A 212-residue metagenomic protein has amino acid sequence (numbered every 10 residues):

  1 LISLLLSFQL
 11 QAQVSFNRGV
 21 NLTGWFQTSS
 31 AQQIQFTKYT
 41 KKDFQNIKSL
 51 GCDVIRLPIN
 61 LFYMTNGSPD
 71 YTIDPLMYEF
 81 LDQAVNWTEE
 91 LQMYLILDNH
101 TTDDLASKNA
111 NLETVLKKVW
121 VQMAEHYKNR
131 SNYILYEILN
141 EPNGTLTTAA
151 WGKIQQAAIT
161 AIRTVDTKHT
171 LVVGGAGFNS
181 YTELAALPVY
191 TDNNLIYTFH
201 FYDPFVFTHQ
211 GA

Functional and structural regions predicted by a protein language model:
S3, S7-R56, D70-T72: N-terminal carbohydrate-binding accessory modules
F16-L22, I55-L57, L81, L95-L97 (+3 more regions): Hydrophobic faces of well-ordered beta-strands that scaffold small-molecule active sites in alpha/beta enzyme cores
G24-Q27, V54, L61-T65, T101-L105 (+3 more regions): Solvent-exposed loop/turn segments at secondary-structure junctions within structured extracellular/periplasmic domains
Q27-S29, S68, S107-A110, G144 (+1 more regions): N-terminal start-of-chain detector that recognizes signal peptides and the immediate post-cleavage beginning
Q35-V54, P69-T101, L105-L135, G152-V165: An active-site-proximal structural segment forming one wall of the substrate-binding cleft that immediately precedes
I59-I73: Glycine-rich, proline-tolerant flexible connector loops at the mouths of alpha/beta enzymes
K117-A212: Active-site region of glycoside hydrolase catalytic domains
